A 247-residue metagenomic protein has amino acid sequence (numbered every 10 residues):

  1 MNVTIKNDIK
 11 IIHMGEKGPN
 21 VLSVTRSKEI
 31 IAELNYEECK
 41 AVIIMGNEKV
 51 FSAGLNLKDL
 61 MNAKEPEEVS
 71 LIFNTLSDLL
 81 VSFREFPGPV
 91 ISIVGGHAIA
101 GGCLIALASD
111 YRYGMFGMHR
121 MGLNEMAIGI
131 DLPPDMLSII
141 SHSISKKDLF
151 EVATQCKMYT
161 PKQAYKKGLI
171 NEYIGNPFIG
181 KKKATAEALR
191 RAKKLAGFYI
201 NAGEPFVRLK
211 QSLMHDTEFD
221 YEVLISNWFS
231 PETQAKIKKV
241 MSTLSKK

Functional and structural regions predicted by a protein language model:
M1-M45: Conserved CoA-thioester-binding segment of acyl-CoA-metabolizing enzymes
N2, G46-L79: Glycine- (often His-adjacent) and acidic-residue-rich active-site loop that binds/positions the CoA thioester
I44, I105-L107, A164, V240: Hydrophobic/aromatic residues within transmembrane alpha-helices of multi-pass small-molecule transporters
L79-I128, M158: Glycine-rich beta-to-alpha active-site loop
Y111, E151, Q155-K157, Q163 (+2 more regions): Well-ordered beta-strand positions
G114-H119, I170-E222, K238: C-terminal long alpha-helix characteristic of the crotonase
M136-K147: Hydrophobic, secondary-structure "cap" segments at the distal end of domains
